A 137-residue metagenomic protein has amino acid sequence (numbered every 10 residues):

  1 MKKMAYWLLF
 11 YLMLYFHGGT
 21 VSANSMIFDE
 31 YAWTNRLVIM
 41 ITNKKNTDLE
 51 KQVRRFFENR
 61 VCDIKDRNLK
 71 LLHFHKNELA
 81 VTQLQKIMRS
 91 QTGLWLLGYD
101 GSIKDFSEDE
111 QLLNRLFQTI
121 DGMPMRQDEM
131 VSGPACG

Functional and structural regions predicted by a protein language model:
K2-G137: Non-catalytic interaction/Regulatory regions outside core domains
